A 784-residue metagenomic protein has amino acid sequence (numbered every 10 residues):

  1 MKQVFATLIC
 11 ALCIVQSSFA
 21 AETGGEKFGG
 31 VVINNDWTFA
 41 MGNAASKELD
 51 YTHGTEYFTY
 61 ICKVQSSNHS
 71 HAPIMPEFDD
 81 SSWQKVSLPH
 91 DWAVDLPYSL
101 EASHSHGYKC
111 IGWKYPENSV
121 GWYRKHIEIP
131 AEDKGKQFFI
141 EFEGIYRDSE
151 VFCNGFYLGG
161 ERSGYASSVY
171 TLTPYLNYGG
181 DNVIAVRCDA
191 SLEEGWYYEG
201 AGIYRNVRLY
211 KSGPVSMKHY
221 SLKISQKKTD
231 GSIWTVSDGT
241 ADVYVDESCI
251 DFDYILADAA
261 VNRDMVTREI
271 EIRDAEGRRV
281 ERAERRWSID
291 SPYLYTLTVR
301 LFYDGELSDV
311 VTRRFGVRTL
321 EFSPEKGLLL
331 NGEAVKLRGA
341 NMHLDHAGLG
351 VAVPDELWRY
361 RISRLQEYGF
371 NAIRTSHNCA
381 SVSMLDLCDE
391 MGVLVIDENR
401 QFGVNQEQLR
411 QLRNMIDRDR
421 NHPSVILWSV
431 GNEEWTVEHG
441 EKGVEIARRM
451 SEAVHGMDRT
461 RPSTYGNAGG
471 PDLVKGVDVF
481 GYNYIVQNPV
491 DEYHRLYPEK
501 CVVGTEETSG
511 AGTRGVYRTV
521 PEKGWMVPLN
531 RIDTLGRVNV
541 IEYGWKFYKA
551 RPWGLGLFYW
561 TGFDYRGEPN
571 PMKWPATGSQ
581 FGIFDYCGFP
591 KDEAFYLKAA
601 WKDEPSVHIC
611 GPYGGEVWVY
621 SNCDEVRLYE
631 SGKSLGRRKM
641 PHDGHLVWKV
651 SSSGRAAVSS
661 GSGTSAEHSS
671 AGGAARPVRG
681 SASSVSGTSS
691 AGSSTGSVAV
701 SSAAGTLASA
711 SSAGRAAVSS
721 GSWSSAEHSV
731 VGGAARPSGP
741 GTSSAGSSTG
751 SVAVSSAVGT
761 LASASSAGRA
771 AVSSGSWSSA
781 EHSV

Functional and structural regions predicted by a protein language model:
A6-Q16: Bacterial N-terminal signal peptides
S18-A20: Boundary at the C-terminal end of the N-terminal hydrophobic targeting segment
T23-G24, G29, A40-A45, T59 (+8 more regions): Accessory beta-strand-rich segments of carbohydrate-active enzymes
G29-I33, A45, L49-A72, F156 (+5 more regions): Extended substrate-binding grooves/exosites of carbohydrate-active enzymes
G107-I111, R162-G164, L172-V245, D258 (+8 more regions): An acidic-aromatic loop/edge-strand motif
V151-C153, S232-G277, L297-V299, E616-R637 (+1 more regions): Beta-strand-rich binding/interaction modules
N177-D181, F252-P324, S653-R655: Extended acidic/polar, glycine-enriched regions that form or flank non-catalytic beta-rich accessory modules
V658-S660, T664-A674, S683-S684, T688-A734 (+2 more regions): Long, intrinsically disordered low-complexity tandem-repeat segments
